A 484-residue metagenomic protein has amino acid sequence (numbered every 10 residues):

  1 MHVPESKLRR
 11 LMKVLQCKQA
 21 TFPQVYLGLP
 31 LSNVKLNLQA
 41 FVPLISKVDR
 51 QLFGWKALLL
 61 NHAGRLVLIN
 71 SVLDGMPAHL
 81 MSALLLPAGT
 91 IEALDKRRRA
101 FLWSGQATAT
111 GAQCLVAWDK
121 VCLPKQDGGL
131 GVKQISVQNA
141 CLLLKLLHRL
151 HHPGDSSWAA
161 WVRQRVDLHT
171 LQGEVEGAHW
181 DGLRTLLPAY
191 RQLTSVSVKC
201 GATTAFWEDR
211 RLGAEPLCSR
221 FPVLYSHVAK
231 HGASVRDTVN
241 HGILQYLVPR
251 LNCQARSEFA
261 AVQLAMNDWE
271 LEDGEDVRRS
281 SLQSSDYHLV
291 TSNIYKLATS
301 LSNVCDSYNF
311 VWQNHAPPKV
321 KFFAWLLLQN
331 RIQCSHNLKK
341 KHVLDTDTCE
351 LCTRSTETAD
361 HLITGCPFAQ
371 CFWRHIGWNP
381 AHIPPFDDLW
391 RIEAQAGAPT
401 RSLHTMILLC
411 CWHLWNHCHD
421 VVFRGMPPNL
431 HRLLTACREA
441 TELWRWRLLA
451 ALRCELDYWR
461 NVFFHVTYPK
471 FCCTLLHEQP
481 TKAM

Functional and structural regions predicted by a protein language model:
M1-M484: A helix-boundary/hinge signal
